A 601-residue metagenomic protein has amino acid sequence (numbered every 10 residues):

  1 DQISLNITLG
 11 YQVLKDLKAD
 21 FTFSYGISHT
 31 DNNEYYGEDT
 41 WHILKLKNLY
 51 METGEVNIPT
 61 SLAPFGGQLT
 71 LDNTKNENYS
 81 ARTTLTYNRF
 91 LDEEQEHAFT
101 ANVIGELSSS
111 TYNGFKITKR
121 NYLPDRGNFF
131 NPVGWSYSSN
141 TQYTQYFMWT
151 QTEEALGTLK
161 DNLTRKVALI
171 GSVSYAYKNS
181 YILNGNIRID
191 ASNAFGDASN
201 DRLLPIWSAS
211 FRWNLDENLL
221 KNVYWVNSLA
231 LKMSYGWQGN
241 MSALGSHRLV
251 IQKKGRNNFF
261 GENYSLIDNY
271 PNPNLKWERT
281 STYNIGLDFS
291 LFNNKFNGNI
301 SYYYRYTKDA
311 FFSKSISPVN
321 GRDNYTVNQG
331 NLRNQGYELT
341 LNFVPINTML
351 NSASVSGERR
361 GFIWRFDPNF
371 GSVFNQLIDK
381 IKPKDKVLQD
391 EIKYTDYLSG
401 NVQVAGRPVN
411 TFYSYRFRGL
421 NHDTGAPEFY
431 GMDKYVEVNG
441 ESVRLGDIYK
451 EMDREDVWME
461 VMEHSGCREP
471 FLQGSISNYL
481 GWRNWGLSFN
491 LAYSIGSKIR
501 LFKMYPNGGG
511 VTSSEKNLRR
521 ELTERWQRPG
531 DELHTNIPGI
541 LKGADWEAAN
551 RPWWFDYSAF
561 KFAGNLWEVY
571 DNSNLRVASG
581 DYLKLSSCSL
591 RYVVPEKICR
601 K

Functional and structural regions predicted by a protein language model:
D1-Y36, K47-Y50, N57-Q403, N572-K601: Extracellular/periplasmic, surface-exposed regions of secreted and cell-surface proteins
T40: Short, charged amphipathic alpha-helical segments flanked by flexible coils
I43-L44, M51, S494-R600: Extracytoplasmic gating/loop element in the C-terminal half of outer-membrane beta-barrel translocons and assembly
K45-I58, R126-E153, Y435-Y449, R519-T523 (+1 more regions): Charged, glycine/proline-rich intrinsically disordered loops and linkers
S108-S110, F115-P124, V327, T348-G466 (+1 more regions): Conserved small-residue
A310, M459-M462, L472: Signal/transit-peptide handling
G440, S465-F502: Glycine-rich, aromatic-lined ligand/substrate-binding cores of catalytic and carbohydrate-binding domains
